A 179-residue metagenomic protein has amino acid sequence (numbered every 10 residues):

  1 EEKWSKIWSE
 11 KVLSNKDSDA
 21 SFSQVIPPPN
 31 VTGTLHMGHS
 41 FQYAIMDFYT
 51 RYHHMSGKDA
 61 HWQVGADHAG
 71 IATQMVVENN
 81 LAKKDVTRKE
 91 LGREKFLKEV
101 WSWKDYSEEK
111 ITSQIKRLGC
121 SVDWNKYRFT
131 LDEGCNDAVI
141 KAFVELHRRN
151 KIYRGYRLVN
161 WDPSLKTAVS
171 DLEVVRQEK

Functional and structural regions predicted by a protein language model:
E1-K179: N-terminal, positively charged nucleic-acid-binding surface of large information/translation enzymes
